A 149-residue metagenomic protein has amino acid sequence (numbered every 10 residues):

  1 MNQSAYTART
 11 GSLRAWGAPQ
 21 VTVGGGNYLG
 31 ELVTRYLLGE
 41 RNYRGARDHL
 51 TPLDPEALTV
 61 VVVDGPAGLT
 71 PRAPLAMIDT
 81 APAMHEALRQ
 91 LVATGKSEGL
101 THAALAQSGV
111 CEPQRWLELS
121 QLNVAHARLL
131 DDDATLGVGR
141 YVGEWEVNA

Functional and structural regions predicted by a protein language model:
M1-H49, P74-A149: Flexible, D/E/H-enriched segments
N2, V63-A67: Catalytic metal-binding/acid-base residues of hydrolase active sites
L50-P55: Short amphipathic alpha-helices and their capping/turn segments at secondary-structure boundaries
E56-D64: Beta-strand elements within well-structured catalytic alpha/beta cores of enzymes that handle phosphate/sulfate esters
P66-L75: Extended accessory regions or peripheral subdomains of proteins
